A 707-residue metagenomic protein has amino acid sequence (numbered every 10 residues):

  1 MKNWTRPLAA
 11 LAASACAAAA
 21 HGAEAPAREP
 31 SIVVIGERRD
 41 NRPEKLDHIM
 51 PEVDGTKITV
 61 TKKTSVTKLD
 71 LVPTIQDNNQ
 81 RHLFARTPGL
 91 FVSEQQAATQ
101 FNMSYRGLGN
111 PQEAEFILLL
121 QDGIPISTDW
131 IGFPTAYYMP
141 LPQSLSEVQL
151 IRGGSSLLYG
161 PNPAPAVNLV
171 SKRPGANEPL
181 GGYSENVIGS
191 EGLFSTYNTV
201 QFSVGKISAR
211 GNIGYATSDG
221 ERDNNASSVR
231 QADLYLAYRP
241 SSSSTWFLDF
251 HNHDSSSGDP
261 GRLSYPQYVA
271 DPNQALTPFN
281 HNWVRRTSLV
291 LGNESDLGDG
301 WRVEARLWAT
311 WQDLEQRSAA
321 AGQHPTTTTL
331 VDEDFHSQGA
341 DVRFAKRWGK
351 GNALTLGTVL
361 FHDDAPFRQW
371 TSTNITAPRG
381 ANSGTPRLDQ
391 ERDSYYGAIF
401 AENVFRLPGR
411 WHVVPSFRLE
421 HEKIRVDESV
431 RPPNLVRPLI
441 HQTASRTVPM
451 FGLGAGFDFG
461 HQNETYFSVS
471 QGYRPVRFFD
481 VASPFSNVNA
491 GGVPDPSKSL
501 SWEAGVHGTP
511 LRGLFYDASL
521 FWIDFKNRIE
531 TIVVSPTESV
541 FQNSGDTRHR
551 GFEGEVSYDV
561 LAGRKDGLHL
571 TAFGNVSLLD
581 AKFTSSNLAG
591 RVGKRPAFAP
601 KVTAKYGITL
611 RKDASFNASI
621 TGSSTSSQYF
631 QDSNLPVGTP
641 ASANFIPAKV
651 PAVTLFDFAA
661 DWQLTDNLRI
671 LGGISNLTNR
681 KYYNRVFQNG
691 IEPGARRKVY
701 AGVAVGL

Functional and structural regions predicted by a protein language model:
V53-T61, V66, I75-Q76, R81-I124 (+1 more regions): Extracytoplasmic beta-strand/coil segments of soluble accessory domains associated with Gram-negative outer-membrane
I124-R152: Short acidic/polar hinge/loop motifs at secondary-structure boundaries that mediate gating or recognition
I188-T217, R222-P260, N280-G298, R302 (+4 more regions): Transmembrane beta-barrel wall of Gram-negative outer-membrane proteins
S242-H251, W283-R431, G456-G460, V556 (+1 more regions): Face-selective signature of the C-terminal outer-membrane beta-barrel domain
E294-D296, G300-A320, D458-V476, D495-D559 (+4 more regions): Membrane-embedded beta-barrel scaffold of Gram-negative outer-membrane proteins
R347-F361, Q390-D524, T609-R611: Structural signature of Gram-negative outer-membrane beta-barrels, strongest in the C-terminal barrel of TonB-dependent
R410-V413, H421-E422, G513-D524, Q542-S633: Gram-negative outer-membrane beta-barrel transporters
F521, S624-P636, D661-L707: C-terminal beta-signal and adjacent terminal beta-strands/loops of Gram-negative outer-membrane beta-barrel proteins
